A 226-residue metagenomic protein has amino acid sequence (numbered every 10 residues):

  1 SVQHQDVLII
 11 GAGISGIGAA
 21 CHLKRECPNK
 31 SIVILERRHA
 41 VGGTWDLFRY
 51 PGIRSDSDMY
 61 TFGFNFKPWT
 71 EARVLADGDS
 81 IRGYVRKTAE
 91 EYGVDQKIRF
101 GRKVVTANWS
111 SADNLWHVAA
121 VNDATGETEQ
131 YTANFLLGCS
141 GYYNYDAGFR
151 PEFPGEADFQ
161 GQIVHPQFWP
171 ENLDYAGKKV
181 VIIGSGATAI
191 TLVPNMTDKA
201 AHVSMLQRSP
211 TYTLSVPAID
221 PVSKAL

Functional and structural regions predicted by a protein language model:
V2-H4, E26-N29, L47-F48, S57 (+3 more regions): FAD-dinucleotide binding site
V2-H4, L8-I9, I14, G18-C21 (+3 more regions): Rossmann-like dinucleotide-binding core of oxidoreductases
H22-L23, G52, D95, T106-A107 (+5 more regions): Short, flexible, glycine/charge-rich loop motifs used to bind or transfer phosphoryl groups or to couple energy/partner
L35, R99-G101, L206: Solvent-exposed beta-strand sheet faces enriched in polar/charged residues
R37, G42-K87, P210-L226: Glycine-rich active-site loop/strand segments that organize a redox cofactor
T61, I98-R99, G161-V164: Conserved beta-strand scaffold positions in the cores of enzyme catalytic domains, especially in NTP/NDP-utilizing
N65-P68, R102, N108, Q167-F168 (+1 more regions): Residues at the C-termini of beta-strands that transition into short coil/loop
E71-N144: Feature captures the FAD/FMN-dependent oxidoreductase FAD-binding
